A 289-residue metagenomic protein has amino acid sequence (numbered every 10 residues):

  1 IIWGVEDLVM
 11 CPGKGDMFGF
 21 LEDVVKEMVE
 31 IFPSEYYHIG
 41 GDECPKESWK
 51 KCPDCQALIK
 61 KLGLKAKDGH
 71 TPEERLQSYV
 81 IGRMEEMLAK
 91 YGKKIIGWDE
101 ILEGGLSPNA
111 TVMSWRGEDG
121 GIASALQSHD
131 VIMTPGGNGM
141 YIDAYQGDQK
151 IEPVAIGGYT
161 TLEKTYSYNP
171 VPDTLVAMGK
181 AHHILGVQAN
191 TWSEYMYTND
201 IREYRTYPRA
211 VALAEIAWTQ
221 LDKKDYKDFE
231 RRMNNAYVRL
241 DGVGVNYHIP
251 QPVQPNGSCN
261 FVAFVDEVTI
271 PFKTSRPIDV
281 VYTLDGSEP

Functional and structural regions predicted by a protein language model:
I1-G19, E47-E73, S78: Aromatic- and acidic-residue-enriched carbohydrate-binding clefts of CAZyme catalytic domains
C11-G40: An active-site-proximal structural segment forming one wall of the substrate-binding cleft that immediately precedes
L21-V29, I81-E85, G121: Generic structural signal for well-ordered alpha-helices, preferentially at hydrophobic/aromatic core positions
M28-E35, E86-K94: Secondary-structure transition/capping motifs at alpha-helix termini and the adjoining loop/turn into the next element
H38-E47, W98, W192-S193: Short acidic/histidine-rich active-site segments
I39, L88, V112, A210: Conserved, mostly hydrophobic/aromatic
G92, G97-P108, W115-V238: Conserved alpha/beta catalytic core and glycan-binding cleft of carbohydrate-active enzymes
K224-P289: Short, compositionally stereotyped local motifs that mark structural "simplifiers"
